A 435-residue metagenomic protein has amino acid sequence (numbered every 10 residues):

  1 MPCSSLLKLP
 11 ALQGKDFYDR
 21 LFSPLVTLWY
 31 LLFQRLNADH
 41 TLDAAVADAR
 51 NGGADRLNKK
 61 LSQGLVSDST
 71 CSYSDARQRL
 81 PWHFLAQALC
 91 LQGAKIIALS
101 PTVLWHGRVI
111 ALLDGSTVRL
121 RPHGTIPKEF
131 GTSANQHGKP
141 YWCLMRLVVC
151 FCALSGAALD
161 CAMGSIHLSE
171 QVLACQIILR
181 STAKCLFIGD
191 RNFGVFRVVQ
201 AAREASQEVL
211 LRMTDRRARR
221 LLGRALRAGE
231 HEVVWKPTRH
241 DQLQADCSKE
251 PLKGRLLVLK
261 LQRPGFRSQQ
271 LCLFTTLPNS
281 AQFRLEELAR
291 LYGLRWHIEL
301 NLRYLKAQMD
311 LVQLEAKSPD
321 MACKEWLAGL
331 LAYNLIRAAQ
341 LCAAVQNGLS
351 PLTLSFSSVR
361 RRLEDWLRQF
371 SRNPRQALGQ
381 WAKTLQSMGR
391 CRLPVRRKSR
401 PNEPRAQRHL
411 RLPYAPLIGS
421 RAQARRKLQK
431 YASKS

Functional and structural regions predicted by a protein language model:
M1-A45, Q78-L80, Q87-L91, W105-V109 (+3 more regions): Single, function-defining residue in the core of a domain
T41-S62: DNA-recognition alpha helix
N58-W82: Major-groove recognition helix of helix-turn-helix-like DNA-binding domains
L65, L104-W105: Short helix-terminating capping/connector loops at secondary-structure junctions
S69, L112-L113: Noncatalytic, basic helical substrate-engagement surface that gates or grips nucleic-acid strands
G93-P101: A short, well-structured juxtamembrane/interface segment
